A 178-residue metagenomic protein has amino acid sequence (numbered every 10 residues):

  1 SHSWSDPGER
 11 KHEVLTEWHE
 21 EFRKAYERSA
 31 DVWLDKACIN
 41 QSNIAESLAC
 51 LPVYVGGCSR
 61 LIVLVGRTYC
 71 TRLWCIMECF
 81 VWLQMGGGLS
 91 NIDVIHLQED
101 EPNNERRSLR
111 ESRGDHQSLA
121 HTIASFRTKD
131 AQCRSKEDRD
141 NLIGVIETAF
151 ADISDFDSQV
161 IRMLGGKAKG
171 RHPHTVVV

Functional and structural regions predicted by a protein language model:
S1-V178: The feature represents the membrane-entry module of six-transmembrane cation channels
